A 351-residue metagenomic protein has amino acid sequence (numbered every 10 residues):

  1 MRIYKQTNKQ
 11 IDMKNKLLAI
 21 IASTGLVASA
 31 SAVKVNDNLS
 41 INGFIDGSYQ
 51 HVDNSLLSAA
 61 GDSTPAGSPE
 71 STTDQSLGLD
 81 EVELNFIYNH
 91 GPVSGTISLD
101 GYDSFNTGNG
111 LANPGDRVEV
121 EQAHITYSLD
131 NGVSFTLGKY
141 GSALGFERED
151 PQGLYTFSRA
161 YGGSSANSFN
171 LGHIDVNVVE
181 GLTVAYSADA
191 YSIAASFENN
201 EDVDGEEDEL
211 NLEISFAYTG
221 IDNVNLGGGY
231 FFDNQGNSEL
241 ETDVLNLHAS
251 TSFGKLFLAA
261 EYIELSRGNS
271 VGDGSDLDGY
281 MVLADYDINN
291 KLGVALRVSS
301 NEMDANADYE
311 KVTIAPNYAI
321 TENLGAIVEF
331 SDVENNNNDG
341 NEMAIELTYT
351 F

Functional and structural regions predicted by a protein language model:
R2-V33: Gram-negative bacterial Sec-dependent N-terminal signal peptides
V33-L57, A66-N200, D208-L210, A217-N223 (+1 more regions): Outer membrane beta-barrel
I41-I45, G95-I97, F135, I193-A195 (+8 more regions): Transmembrane beta-strands of outer-membrane beta-barrel proteins
D46-Q50, D100-Y102, Y140-S142, S196-N200 (+8 more regions): Outer-membrane beta-barrel pore domains and translocons
S71-G78, G110-V120, G172-V176, V203-L210 (+4 more regions): Replace "Gram-negative outer membrane beta-barrel proteins" with "bacterial and organellar outer membrane beta-barrel
E83-N85, A123-T126, T183-A185, S215-A217 (+5 more regions): Outer-membrane beta-barrel architecture
A188-S192, E207-E209, I214-A305: Detector for outer-membrane/organellar transmembrane beta-barrel domains, recognizing the amphipathic beta-strand
Y318-I320, D339-F351: Outer-membrane beta-barrel "beta-signal"
